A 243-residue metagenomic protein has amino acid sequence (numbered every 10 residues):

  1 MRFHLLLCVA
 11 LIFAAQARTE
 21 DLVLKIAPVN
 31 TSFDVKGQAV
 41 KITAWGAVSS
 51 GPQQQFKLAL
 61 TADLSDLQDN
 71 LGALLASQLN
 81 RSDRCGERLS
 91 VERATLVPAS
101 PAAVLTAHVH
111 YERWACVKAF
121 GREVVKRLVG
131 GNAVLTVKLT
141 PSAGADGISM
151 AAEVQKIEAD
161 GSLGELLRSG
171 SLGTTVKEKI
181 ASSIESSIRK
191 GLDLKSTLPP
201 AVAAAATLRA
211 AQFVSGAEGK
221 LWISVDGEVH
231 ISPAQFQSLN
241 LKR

Functional and structural regions predicted by a protein language model:
M1-H4: Positively charged n-region of N-terminal signal peptides that target proteins for export
L6-F13: Bacterial N-terminal signal peptides
R18-R243: Extracellular/lumenal and peripheral-membrane lipid-interaction modules
